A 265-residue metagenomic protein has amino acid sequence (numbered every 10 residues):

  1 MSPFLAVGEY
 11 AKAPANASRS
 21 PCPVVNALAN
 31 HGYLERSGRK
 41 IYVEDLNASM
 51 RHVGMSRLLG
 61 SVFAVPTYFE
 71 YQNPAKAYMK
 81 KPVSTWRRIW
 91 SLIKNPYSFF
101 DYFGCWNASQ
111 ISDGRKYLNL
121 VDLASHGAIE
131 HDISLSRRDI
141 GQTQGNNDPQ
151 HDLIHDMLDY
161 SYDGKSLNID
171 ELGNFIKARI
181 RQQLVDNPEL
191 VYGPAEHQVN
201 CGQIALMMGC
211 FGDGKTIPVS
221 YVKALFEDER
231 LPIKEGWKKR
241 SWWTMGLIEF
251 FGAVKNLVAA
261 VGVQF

Functional and structural regions predicted by a protein language model:
M1-V24, L28-A29, Y33-F265: Polar/charged low-complexity regulatory segments
